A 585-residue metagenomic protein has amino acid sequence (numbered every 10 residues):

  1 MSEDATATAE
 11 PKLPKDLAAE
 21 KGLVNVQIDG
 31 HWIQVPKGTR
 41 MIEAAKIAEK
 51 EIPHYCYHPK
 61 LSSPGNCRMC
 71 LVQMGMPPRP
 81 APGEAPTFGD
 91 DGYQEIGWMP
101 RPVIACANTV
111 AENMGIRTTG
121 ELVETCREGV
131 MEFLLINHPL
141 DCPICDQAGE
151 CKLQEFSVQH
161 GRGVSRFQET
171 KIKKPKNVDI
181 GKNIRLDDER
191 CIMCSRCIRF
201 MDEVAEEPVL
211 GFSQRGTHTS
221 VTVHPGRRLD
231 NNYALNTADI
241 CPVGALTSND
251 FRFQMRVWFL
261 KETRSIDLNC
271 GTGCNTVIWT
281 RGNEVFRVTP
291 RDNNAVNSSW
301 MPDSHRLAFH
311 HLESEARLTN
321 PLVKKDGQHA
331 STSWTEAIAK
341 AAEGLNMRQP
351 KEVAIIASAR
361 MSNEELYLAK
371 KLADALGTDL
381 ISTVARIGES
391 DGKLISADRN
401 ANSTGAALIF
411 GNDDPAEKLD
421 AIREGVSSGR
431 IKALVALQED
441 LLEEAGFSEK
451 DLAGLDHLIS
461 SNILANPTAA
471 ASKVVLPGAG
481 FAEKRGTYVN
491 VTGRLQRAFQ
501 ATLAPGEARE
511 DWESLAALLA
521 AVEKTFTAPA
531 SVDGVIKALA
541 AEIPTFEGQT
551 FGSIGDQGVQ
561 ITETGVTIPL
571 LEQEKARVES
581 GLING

Functional and structural regions predicted by a protein language model:
S2-L13, R68-L268, T272-T276, E284: Fe-S ferredoxin-like electron-transfer domains and their immediately adjacent linker/connector regions across
V26-Q27, E112-T118, V221-G226, E262 (+2 more regions): Short beta-alpha connecting loops at secondary-structure transitions that line or flank enzyme active sites
I28-H31, M76, R281: Short strand-turn-strand beta-turns centered on an Asx-Gly dipeptide
W32-T39: Short, contiguous acidic and Ser/Thr-rich linear segments
T39-E43, S362, E510: Short, structural beta-strand-to-alpha-helix junction motif
M41-G75: A basic, amphipathic helix-loop patch mediating RNA/tRNA/ribosome contacts
L135, P139, D187-D188, C194 (+9 more regions): Catalytic alpha/large subunits of respiratory electron-transfer oxidoreductases, centered on bis-MGD molybdoenzymes
L140-K173, T502-Q560: N-terminal leader/propeptide and maturation segments of large enzyme subunits in energy/redox metabolism and hydrolases
